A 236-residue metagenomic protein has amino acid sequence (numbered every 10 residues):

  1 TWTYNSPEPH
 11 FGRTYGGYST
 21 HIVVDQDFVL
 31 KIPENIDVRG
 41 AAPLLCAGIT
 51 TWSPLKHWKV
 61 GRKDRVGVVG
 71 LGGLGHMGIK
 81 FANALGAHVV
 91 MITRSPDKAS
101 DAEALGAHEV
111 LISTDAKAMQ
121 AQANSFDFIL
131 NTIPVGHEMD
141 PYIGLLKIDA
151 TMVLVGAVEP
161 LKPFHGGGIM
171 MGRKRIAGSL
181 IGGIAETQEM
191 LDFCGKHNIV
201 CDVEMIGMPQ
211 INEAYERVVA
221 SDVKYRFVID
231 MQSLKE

Functional and structural regions predicted by a protein language model:
T1-V29: Glycine-rich phosphate/adenylate-binding loop and adjacent beta-alpha elements of nucleotide- or dinucleotide-binding
G12-Y18, E34-K56, V69-M77: A glycine-rich, Thr/Ser-enriched phosphate-binding loop motif common to dinucleotide/cofactor-binding enzymes
R62-L71, N83-P141: Adenosine-nucleotide cofactor-binding segment
R65, A150-T151, R175: Short glycine-centered segments of the SAM/dcSAM-binding site in methyltransferase folds
G72, S95, V158, G182: Residues in the short beta-alpha loop(s) of Rossmann-like NAD(P)-binding domains
L146-I148: Helix-to-beta-strand junctions that scaffold the AdoMet/dcAdoMet cofactor pocket in Class I SAM-dependent enzymes
G156-R173, I184-D192: Rossmann-fold NAD(P)-binding glycine/threonine-rich loop
I184-E236: C-terminal hydrophobic helical "lid"/dimerization subdomain of Rossmann-like NAD(P)H-dependent oxidoreductases
